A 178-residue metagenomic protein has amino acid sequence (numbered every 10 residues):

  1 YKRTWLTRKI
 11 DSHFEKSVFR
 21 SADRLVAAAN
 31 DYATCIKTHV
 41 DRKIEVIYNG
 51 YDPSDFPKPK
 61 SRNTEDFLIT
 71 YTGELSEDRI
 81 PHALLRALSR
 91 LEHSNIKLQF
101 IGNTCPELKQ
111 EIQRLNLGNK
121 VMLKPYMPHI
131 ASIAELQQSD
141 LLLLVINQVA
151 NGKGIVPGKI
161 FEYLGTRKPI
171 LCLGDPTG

Functional and structural regions predicted by a protein language model:
W5-L25: Membrane-proximal helix-turn-helix segments that form the acceptor-binding/catalytic region of lipid-linked
A28, Y71-G73, I101, K124: Short hydrophobic "strand-cap" motifs at the C-terminus of beta-strands
D31, I47-G50: Carbohydrate-associated surface elements
D31-A33, C105, T177: Alpha-helix capping/helix-boundary segments
D52, E74-I80, E92, P128-H129: Nucleotide-sugar-dependent glycosyltransferase donor-binding/catalytic pocket residues
R62-R79, L85-L88: Conserved donor-binding/catalytic core segment of Leloir-type glycosyltransferases
D66, N95, Q99-G102, E107-I133: Nucleotide-activated donor-binding/catalytic signature segment of Leloir-type glycosyltransferases, i.e., the conserved
R79, P128-E135, L142-L164, I170-G178: Nucleotide-sugar-dependent
